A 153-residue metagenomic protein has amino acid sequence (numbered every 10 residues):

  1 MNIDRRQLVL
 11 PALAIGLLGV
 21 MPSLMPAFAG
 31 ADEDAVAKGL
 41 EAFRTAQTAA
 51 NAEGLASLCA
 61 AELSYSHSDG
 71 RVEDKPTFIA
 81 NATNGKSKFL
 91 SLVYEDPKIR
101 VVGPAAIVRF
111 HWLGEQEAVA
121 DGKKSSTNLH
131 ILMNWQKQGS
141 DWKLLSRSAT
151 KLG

Functional and structural regions predicted by a protein language model:
N2-D4, L10-E62: Short, low-complexity N-terminal intrinsically disordered segments enriched in polar/charged residues
E33-A37, N51-V102, K123-T127: A solvent-exposed, acidic/Ser-Thr-rich amphipathic alpha-helical stretch
G70-V72, G114-E115, K151-L152: Solvent-exposed loop/turn segments at secondary-structure junctions within structured extracellular/periplasmic domains
E95-I99, G114, H130-W135: Hydrophobic/aromatic beta-strand elements that line small-molecule binding cavities or substrate pockets in beta-rich
I99-A106, W135-D141: A short, structured loop/turn motif at beta-sheet edges
P104-Q116, L129: A short hydrophobic beta-strand element
E115-K124: Short, cysteine-centered beta-strand-loop-beta hairpins and adjacent loop/turn segments enriched in charged/polar
N128-G153: Short beta-strand edge/turn micro-motifs at domain boundaries
